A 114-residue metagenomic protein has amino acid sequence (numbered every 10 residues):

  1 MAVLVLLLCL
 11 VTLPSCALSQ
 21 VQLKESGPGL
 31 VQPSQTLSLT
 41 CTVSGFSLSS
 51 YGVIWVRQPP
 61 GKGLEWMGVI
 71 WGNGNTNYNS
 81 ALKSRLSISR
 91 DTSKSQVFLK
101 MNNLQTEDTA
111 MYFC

Functional and structural regions predicted by a protein language model:
M1-C114: Extracellular domains of the immunoglobulin superfamily
